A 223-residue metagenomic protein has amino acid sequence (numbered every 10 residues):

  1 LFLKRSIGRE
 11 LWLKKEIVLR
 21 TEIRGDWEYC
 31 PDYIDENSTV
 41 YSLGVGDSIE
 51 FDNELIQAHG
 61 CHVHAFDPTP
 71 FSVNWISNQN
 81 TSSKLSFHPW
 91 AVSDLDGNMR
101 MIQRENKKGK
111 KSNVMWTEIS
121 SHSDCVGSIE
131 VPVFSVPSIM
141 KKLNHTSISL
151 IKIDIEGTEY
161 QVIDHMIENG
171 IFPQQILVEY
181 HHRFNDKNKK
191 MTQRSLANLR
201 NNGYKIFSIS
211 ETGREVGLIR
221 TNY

Functional and structural regions predicted by a protein language model:
L1-Y223: Phosphate/nucleotide-binding beta-alpha loop and adjacent structural elements of enzyme active sites
